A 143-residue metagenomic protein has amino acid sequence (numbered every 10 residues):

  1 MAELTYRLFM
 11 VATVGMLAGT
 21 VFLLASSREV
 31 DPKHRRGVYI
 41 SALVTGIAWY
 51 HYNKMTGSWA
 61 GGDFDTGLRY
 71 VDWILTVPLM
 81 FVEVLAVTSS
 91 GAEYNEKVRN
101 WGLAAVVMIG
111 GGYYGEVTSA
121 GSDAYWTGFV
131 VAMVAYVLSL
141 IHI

Functional and structural regions predicted by a protein language model:
M1-M16: Hydrophobic transmembrane alpha-helical segments in integral membrane proteins
A12-S27: N-terminal signal-anchor/start-transfer transmembrane helix
F22-L24, Y52-T56, G61, Y70-W101 (+1 more regions): Internal transmembrane alpha-helix with an interfacial aromatic "cap," most often the third helix
P32-A42, E93-W101: Membrane-interfacial loop-to-transmembrane alpha-helix junctions, especially the N-terminal start
I40-G57: A generic, lipid-embedded transmembrane alpha helix
G61-V71, G121-V131: Non-cytosolic membrane-interface motifs at loop->transmembrane helix junctions
I141-I143: Conserved small/polar residues in nucleotide/adenosyl-binding loops
